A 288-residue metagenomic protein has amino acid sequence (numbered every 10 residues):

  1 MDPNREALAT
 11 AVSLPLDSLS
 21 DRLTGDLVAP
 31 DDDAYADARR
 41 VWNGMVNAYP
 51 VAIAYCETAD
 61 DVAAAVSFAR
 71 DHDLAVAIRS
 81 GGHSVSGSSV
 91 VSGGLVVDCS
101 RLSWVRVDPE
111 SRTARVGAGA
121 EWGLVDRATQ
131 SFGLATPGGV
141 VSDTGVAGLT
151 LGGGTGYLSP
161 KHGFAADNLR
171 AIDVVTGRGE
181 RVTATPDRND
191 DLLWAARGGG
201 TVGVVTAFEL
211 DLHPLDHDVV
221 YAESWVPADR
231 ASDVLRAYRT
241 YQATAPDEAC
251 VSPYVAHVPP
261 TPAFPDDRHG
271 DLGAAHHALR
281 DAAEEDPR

Functional and structural regions predicted by a protein language model:
L16-R40: Conserved oxyanion/phosphate-binding beta-strand-loop segments in alpha/beta enzyme cores
L23-D26, Y49, D71-A75, G93-G94 (+3 more regions): Loop/turn elements at helix/coil->beta-strand transitions in domains of secreted/extracellular proteins
L27-D31, Y55, V76-S80, V97 (+6 more regions): General beta-strand structural signal in soluble alpha/beta enzymes
P30-D33, R39-W104, V116-A118: Glycine-rich N-terminal segment of FAD-binding domains in flavoprotein oxidoreductases, spanning the beta-loop-helix
A54-Y55, S86-S103, L158-G177, A207: Structural signature of FAD isoalloxazine-binding scaffolds in flavoprotein oxidoreductases
R112-T113, A120-Q130, G145: Short, structural beta-strand-to-alpha-helix junction motif
T129-T176: A gly/ser-rich beta-alpha-beta helix-loop segment of oxidoreductase catalytic cores
A135, I172-R288: C-terminal cap/substrate-recognition region of VAO/PCMH-type FAD-linked oxidoreductases
